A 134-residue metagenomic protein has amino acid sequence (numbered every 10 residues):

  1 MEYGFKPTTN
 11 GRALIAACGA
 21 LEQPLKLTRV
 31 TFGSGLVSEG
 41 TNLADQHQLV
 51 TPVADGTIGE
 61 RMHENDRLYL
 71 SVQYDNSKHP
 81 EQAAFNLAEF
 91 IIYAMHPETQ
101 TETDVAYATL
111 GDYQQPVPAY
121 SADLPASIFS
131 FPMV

Functional and structural regions predicted by a protein language model:
M1-V134: N-terminal assembly/attachment segments of tailed bacteriophage virion structural proteins
